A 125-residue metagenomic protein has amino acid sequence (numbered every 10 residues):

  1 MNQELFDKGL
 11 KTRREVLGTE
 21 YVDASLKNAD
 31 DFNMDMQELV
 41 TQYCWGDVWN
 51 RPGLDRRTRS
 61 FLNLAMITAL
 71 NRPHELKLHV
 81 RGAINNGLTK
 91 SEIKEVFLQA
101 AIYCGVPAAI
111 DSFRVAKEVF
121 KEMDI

Functional and structural regions predicted by a protein language model:
M1-R57, N85, I110-I125: Acidic, glycine/proline-rich low-complexity segments that act as flexible tails and inter-domain linkers
D31-F32, T68, N86, Q99-V106: A short structural micro-motif
M36-E38, P73-H79, A100-V115: Short amphipathic alpha-helical segments at helix boundaries and their inter-helical linkers
V40-C44, F61-T68, V96-A101, S112: Short alpha-helical scaffolding segments that buttress acidic/His motifs in well-ordered protein cores
F61-L64, T68-K94: Mid-chain, well-packed structural core segment of small domains
